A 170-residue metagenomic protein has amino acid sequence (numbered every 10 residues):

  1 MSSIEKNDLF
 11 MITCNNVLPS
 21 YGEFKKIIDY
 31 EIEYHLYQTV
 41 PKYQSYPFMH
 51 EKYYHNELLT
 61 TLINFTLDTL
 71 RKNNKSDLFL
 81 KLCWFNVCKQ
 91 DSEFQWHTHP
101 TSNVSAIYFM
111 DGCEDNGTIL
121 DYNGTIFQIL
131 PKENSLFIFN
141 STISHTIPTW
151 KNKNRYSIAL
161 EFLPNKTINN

Functional and structural regions predicted by a protein language model:
M1, N169-N170: Polar low-complexity intrinsically disordered regions
M1-S76, E93: Non-heme Fe(II)/2-oxoglutarate
L78-T149, N154-I158, L163-I168: Catalytic core of non-heme Fe(II) oxygenases with the double-stranded beta-helix
